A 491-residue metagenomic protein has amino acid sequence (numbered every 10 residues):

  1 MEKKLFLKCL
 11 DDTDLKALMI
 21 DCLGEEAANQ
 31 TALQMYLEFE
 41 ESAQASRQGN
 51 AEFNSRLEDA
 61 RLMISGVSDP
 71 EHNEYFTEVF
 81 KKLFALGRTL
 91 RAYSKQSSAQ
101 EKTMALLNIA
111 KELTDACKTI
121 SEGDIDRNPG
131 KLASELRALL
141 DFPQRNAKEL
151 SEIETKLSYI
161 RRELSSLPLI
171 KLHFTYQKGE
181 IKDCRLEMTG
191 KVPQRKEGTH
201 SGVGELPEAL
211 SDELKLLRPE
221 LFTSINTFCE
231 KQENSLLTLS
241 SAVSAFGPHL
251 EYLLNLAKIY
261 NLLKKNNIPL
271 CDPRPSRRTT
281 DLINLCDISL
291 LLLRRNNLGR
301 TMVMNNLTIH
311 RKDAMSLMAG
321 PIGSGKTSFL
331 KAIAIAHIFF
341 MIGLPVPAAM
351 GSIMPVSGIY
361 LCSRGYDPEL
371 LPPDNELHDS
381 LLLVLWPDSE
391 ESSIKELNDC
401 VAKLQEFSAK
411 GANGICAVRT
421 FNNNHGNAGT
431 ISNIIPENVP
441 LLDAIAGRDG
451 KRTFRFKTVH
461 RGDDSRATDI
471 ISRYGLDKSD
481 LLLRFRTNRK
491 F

Functional and structural regions predicted by a protein language model:
M1-L169, H173-Q177: Conserved amphipathic alpha-helical "coupling/scaffold" segments that transmit conformational changes between domains
D59, T89-Y93, E197, S224-N234: Short, charged/polar, low-complexity loop and linker segments that flank or interrupt alpha-helical bundles
A105, T238, A242-A245: Alpha-helical initiation/capping and key positions within long helical/coiled-coil segments
L107-T114, L140, G247-L250, L254 (+4 more regions): Generic structural concept
R162-S211: Structured, charged N-terminal subsegments at the starts of enzyme catalytic cores and at intra-chain domain/subunit
G204-L236, S240: Extended, charged coiled-coil "arm/hinge" scaffolds of SMC/Rad50-like chromosome-maintenance ATPases and other large
A245-L293: Charged, amphipathic alpha-helical linker segments immediately N-terminal to NTP-binding catalytic cores
T280-F491: ATPase nucleotide-binding head domains, primarily ABC-like/P-loop NTPase cores
